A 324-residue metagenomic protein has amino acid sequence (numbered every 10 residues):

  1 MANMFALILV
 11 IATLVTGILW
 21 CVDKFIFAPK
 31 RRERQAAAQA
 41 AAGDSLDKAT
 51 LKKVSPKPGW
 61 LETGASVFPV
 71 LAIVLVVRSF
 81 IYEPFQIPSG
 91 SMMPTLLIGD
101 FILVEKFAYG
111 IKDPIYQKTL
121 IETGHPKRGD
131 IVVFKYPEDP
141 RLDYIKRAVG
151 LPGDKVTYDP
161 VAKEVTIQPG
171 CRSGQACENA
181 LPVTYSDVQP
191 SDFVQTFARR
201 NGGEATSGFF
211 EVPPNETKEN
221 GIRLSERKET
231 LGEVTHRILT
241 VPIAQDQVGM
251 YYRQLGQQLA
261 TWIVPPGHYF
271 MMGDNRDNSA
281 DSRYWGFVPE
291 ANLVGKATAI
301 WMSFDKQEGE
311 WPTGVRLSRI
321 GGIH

Functional and structural regions predicted by a protein language model:
A2-R31, A38-W60, P94, I98-H324: Soluble "head" domains of membrane/secretory-pathway proteins
V15-V22, A28, V70-V74, R78 (+1 more regions): Alpha-helical transmembrane segments of polytopic integral membrane proteins, especially the permease/helical cores
A28-Q35, E83, I87: Transmembrane helix-loop junctions in multipass membrane proteins, especially transporters and channels
S45-Y82: Internal/C-terminal transmembrane anchor helices
V77-M93, I111: Hydrophobic alpha-helical transmembrane segments in integral membrane proteins
